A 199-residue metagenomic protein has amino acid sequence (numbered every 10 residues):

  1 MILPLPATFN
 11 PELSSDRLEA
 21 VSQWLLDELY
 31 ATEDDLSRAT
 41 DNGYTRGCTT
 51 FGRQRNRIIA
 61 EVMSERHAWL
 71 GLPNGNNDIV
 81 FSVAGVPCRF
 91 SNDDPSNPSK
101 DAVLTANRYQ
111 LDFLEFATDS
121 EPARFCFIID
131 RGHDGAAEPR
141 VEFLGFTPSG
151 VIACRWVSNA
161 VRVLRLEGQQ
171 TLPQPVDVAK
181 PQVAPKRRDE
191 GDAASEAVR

Functional and structural regions predicted by a protein language model:
M1-C48: Interdomain/boundary linker segments immediately adjacent to catalytic/signaling cores
L3-L5, L72, V86, N97 (+6 more regions): Intrinsic-disorder/low-complexity coil detector
D41-R55, L172-A179: Residue-level signal for functionally critical sites in structured catalytic/ligand-binding pockets
T49, R53-R124, G132-H133: A short, conserved, highly charged catalytic patch centered on acidic carboxylates
C126, H133-R199: Glycine-rich, aromatic-bearing surface loops/beta-hairpins
